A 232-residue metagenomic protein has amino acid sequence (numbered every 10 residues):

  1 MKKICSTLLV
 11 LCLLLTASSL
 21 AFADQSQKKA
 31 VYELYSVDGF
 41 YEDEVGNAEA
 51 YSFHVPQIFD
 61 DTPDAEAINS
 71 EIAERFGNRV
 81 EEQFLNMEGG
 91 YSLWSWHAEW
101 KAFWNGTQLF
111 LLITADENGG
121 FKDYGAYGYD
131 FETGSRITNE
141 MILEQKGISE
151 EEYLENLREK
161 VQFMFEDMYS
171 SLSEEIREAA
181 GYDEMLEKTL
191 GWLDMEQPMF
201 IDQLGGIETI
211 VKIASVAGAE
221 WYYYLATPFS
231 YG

Functional and structural regions predicted by a protein language model:
I4-A23: Sec-dependent N-terminal signal peptides of Gram-positive bacterial secreted proteins and lipoproteins
A21-G232: Compositionally biased intrinsically disordered regions enriched in Thr/Gly
